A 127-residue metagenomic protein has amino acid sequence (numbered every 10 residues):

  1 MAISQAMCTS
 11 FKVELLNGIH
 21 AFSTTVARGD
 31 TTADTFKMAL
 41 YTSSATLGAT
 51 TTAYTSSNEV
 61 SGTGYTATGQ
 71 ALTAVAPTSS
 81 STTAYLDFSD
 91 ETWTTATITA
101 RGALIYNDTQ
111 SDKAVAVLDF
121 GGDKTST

Functional and structural regions predicted by a protein language model:
M1-R101, D108-T127: Small cysteine-rich, disulfide-bonded extracellular modules of the LU/uPAR three-finger superfamily and closely related
